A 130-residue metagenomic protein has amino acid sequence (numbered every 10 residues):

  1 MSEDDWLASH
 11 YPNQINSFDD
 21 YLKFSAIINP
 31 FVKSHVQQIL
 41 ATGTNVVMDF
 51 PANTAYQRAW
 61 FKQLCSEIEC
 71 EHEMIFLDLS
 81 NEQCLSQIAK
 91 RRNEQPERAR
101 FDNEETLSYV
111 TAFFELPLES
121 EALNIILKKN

Functional and structural regions predicted by a protein language model:
M1, E73-I75, I125-K128: Hydrophobic/aromatic beta-strand patches that form the interior of the parallel beta-sheet core in alpha/beta enzyme
M1-T44: Conserved substrate/cofactor phosphate-moiety recognition/catalytic segment in nucleotide-dependent phosphotransferases
I15, E67-E115: A glycine- and Lys/Arg-enriched "phosphate-lid" helix/loop adjacent to the NTP-binding pocket of small-molecule kinases
Q37-A41, C65-C70, L118-S120: Conserved catalytic network of the ASCE P-loop NTPase/AAA+ motor domain
T42-V47, E73: Loop/turn-to-beta-strand initiation segments
F50-P51: Short strand-turn motif at the edge of the Rossmann-like AdoMet-binding core
T54-H72: Short, electropositive alpha-helical surface patch
T111, E119-N130: Charged phosphate-binding loop/patch that engages nucleotide di/tri-phosphates or the phosphate backbone of nucleic
